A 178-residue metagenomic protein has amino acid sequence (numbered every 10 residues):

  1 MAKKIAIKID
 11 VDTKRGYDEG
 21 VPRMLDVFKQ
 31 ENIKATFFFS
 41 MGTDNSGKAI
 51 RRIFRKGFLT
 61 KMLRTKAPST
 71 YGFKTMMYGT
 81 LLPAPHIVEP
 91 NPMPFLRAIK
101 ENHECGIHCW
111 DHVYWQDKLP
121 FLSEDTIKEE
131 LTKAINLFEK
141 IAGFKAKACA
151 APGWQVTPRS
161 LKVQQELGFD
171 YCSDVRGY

Functional and structural regions predicted by a protein language model:
M1-A148, G153-Y178: Catalytic alpha-helical scaffold of carbohydrate-active enzymes acting on polysaccharides/glycoconjugates
